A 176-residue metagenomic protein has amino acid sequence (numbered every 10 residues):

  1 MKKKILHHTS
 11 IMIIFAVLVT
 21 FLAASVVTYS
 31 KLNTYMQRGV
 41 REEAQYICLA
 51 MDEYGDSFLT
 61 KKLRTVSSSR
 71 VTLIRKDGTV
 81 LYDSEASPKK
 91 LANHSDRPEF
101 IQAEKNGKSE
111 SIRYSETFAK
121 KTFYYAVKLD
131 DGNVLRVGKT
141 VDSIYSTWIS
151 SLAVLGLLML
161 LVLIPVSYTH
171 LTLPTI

Functional and structural regions predicted by a protein language model:
M1-V80, E85-L91, S146: Juxtamembrane segments flanking the first transmembrane helix of membrane-anchored signal-transduction proteins
R41, N93-R97, S151: Short, conserved loop/turn and helix-capping segments at secondary-structure boundaries that abut family-defining
L49-D52, D130-L155: Helix-start (N-cap) segments at beta->loop->alpha junctions that couple sensory/regulatory domains to adjoining helices
E53, K90-D131: Membrane-proximal, non-catalytic sensory/regulatory domains of signal-transducing membrane proteins
R70-T72, T122-L129, G138-T140: Structured catalytic cores of enzymes that bind and process phosphorylated ligands/cofactors
S150-Y168: Selective recognition of signaling/oligomerization transmembrane alpha-helices
T169-T175: Conserved small/polar residues in nucleotide/adenosyl-binding loops
